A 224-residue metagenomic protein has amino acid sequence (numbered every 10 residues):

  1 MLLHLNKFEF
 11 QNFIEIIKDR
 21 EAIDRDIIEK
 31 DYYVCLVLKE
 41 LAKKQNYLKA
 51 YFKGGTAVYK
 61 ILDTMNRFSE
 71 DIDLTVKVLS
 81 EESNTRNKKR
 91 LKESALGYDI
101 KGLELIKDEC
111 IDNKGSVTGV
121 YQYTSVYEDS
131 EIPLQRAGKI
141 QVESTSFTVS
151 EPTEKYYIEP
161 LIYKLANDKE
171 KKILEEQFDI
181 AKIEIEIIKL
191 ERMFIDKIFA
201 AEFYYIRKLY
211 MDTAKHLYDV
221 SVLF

Functional and structural regions predicted by a protein language model:
M1-L36, N84-R86: N-terminal regions immediately upstream of nucleotidyltransferase
E9-F13, A22-D31, L48-K49, I61-L62 (+2 more regions): Extended, hydrophobic alpha-helical segments
E15-I23, T56, I72-E82: Glycine-/proline-rich flexible loop or hinge segments
I16, R20, C35-K39, L103-F224: Catalytic cores of NTP-dependent nucleotidyl/adenyl transfer enzymes across multiple folds
D24-D31, N84-E93, E184, I188 (+1 more regions): Generic detection of long, well-ordered alpha-helical segments
A42-I72, K77-V78: Active-site nucleotide-donor binding segment shared across nucleotidyl transfer reactions
I61-M65, T85-K89, T153-E154: Short, conserved acidic/polar surface loops in the N-terminal third of protein domains
V76-I111: Metal-dependent nucleotidyltransferase catalytic core
